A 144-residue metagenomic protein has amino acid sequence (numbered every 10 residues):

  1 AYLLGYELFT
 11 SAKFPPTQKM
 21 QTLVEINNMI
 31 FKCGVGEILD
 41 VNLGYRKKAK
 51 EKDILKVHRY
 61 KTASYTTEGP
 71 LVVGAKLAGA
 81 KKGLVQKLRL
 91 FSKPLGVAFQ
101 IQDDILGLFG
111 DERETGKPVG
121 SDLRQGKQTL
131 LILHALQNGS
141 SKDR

Functional and structural regions predicted by a protein language model:
A1-S141: Mg2+-dependent prenyl diphosphate-binding active-site environment of isoprenoid biosynthetic enzymes
